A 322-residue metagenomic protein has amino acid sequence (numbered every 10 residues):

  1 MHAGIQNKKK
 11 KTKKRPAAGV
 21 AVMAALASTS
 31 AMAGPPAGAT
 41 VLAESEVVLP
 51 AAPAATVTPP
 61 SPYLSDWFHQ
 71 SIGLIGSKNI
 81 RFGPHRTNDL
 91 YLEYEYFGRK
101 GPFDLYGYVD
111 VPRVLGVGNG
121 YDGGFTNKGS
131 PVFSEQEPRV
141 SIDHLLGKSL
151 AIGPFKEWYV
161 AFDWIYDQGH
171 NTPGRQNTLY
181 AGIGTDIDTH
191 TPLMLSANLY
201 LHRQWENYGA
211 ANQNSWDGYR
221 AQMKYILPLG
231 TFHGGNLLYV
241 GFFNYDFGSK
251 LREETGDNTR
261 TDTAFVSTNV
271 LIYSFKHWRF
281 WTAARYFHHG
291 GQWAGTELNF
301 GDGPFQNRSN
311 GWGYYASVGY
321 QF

Functional and structural regions predicted by a protein language model:
M1-S65, Q321: Cleavable N-terminal export/targeting peptides
V57-F68, F97-G107, I142-Y159, I187-S196 (+2 more regions): Short loop/turn motifs that connect adjacent beta-strands in outer-membrane beta-barrel proteins
Q70-G76, G107-V111, V160-Y166, A197-R203 (+2 more regions): Transmembrane beta-barrel strands of outer-membrane/channel proteins
K78-Y91, V117-D122: Surface-exposed strand-loop-strand hairpins of Gram-negative outer-membrane beta-barrel proteins
Y94-G98, Q136-H144, A181-I187, L199 (+3 more regions): Residues on the lipid-exposed face of transmembrane beta-strands in outer-membrane beta-barrel proteins
Y108-H170, R252, R260-A264, Q292-R308: Surface-exposed loop and membrane-interface regions of Gram-negative outer-membrane beta-barrel proteins
Y200-H277, H288, F322: Outer-membrane beta-barrel transmembrane domain signature
R308-F322: Outer-membrane beta-barrel "beta-signal"
